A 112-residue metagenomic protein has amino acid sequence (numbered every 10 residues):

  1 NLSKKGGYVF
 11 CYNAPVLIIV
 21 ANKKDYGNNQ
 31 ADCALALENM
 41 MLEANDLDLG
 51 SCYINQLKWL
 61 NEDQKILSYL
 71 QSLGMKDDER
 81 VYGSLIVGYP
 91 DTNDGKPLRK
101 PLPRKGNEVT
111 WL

Functional and structural regions predicted by a protein language model:
N1-L112: Acidic, surface-exposed loops and disordered segments
